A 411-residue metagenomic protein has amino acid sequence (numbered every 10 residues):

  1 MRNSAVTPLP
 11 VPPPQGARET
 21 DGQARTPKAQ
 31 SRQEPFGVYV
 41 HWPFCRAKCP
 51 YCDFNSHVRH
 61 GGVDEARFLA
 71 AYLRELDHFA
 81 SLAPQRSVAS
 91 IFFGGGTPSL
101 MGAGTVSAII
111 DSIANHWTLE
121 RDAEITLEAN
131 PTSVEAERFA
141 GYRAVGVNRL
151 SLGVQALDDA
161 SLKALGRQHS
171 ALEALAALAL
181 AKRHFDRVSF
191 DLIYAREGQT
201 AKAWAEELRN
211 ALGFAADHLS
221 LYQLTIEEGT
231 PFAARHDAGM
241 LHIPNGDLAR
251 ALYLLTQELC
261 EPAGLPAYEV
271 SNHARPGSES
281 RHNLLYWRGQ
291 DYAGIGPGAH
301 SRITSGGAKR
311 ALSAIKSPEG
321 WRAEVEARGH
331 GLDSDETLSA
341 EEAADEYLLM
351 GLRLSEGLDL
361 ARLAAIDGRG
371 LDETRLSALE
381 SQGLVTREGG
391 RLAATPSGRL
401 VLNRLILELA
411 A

Functional and structural regions predicted by a protein language model:
M1-G37, R46, Q382: Flexible, acidic/Gly-rich N-terminal and inter-domain linker regions that tether and position cofactor-handling modules
K28-G37, N55-L82, R86-R369: C-terminal scaffold of the Radical SAM
V40: Conserved N-terminal Rossmann-fold NAD(P)-binding element of oxidoreductases
P43-S56: Local cysteine-cluster metal-coordination motifs and their immediate loop/turn environment, predominantly Fe-S cluster
D367-S381: Short amphipathic alpha-helical interaction segments
E380-G390: A short, conserved structural fragment
R391-T395: Minor-groove-contacting beta-hairpin "wing" of winged helix-turn-helix DNA-binding domains
S397-A411: Short, amphipathic alpha-helical interaction segments positioned at domain boundaries
